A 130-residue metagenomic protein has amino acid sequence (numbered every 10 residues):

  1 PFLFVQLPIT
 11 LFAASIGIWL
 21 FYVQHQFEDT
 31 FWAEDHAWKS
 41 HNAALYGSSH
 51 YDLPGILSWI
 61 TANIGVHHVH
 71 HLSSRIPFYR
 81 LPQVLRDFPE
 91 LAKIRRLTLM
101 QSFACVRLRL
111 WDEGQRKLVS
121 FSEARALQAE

Functional and structural regions predicted by a protein language model:
P1-E130: Hydrophobic transmembrane helical bundles of multi-pass organellar membrane proteins
